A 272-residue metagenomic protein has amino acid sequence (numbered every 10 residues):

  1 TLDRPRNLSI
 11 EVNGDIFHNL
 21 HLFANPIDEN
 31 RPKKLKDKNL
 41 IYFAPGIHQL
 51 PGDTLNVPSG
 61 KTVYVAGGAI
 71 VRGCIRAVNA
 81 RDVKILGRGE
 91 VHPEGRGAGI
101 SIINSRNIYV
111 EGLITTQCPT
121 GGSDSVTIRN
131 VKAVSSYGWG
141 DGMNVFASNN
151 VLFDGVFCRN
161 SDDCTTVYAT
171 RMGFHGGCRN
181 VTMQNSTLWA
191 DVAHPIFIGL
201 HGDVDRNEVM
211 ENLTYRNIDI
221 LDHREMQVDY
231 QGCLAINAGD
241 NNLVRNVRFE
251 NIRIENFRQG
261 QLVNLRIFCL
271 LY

Functional and structural regions predicted by a protein language model:
T1-S59, I70-K84, E90-R96: Extracellular "leader-to-stem" segments immediately downstream of a signal peptide or signal-anchor in secreted/lumenal
R31-K33, Q49-P58, R72-N79, G99 (+6 more regions): Short, T/G/N/S-enriched strand-turn elements that build extracellular solenoid repeat scaffolds
T54, C74, G99, Q117 (+6 more regions): Structural detector of coil-to-beta-strand junctions
G60-T62, G67, R81-H92, R106-Q117 (+5 more regions): Right-handed parallel beta-helix
H201-V209, I236-L243: Glycine-centered low-complexity coil/loop motifs and glycine-rich tracts, especially the flexible linkers
F268-C269: Mature catalytic domains of secreted/periplasmic carbohydrate-active enzymes
Y272: Conserved small/polar residues in nucleotide/adenosyl-binding loops
